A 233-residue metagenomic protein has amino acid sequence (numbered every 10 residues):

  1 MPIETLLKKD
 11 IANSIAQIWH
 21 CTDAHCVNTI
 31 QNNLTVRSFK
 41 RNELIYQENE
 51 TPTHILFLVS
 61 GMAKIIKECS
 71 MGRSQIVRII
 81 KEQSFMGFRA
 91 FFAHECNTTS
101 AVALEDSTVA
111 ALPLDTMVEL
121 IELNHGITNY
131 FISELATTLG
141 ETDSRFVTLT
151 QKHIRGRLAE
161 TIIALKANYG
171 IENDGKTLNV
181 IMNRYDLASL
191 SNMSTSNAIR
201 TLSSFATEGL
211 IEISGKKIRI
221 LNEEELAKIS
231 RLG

Functional and structural regions predicted by a protein language model:
M1-R41, F85-M86, A90-F92: Cyclic nucleotide-binding regulatory module and flanking cytosolic helices
I18, E43-E105: Cyclic nucleotide-binding regulatory domains
C26, R78-G140: Cyclic-nucleotide recognition modules
N28-T29, I45-N49, E172: Short loop/turn motifs at secondary-structure junctions and domain boundaries
S60, D115-T116, T137, Y185 (+1 more regions): Alpha-helix/helix-capping structural signal
L104, E122-N192: Polybasic "coupling" helices that flank or enter modular domains
L165-G233: Phosphate-/nucleic-acid-contacting segments
